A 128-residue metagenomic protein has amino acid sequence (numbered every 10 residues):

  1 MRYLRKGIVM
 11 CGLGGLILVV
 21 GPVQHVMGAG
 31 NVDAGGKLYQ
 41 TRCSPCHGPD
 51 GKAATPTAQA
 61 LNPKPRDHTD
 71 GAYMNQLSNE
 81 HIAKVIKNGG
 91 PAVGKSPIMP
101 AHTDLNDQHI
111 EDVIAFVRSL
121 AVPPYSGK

Functional and structural regions predicted by a protein language model:
R2-G12: Bacterial N-terminal signal peptides that target proteins for export
M10-G21: Bacterial N-terminal signal peptides
V20-L38, G127-K128: Electrostatic cytochrome c docking/interface patches
N31, Y39, S78, I82 (+1 more regions): Stable alpha-helical elements in mature extracytoplasmic
G35, Y39-P49, V113-V117: The canonical Cys-X-X-Cys-His
G36, K52-H81: Gly/Gly-Pro-rich "capping" loops immediately C-terminal to redox-active cysteine motifs in periplasmic/lumenal
C46-A53, T69, K87, A101-D104 (+1 more regions): Detector for the c-type heme attachment site
Q59-D67, V85-I114, Y125-K128: Axial heme c-ligation environment in periplasmic c-type cytochrome domains
